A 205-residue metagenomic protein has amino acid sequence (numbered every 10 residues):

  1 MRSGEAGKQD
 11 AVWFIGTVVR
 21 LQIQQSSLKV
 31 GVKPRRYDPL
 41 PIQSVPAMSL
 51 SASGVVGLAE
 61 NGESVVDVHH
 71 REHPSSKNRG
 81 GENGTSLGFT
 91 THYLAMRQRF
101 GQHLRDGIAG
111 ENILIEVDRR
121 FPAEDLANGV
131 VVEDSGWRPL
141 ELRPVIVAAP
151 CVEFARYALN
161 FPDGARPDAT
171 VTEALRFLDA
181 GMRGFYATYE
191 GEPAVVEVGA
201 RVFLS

Functional and structural regions predicted by a protein language model:
M1-E141: Electropositive, beta-rich accessory/interaction domains or terminal extensions that provide binding surfaces
D118-P193: Glycine-rich active-site loops that engage anionic ligands at enzyme catalytic sites
A127, V196-R201: Loop/turn positions that initiate beta-strands
V132, L204-S205: A generic structural signal for residues embedded in beta-strands
E190, V202-L204: Extended, aromatic/histidine-rich regions of cofactor-dependent oxidoreductases associated with respiratory
